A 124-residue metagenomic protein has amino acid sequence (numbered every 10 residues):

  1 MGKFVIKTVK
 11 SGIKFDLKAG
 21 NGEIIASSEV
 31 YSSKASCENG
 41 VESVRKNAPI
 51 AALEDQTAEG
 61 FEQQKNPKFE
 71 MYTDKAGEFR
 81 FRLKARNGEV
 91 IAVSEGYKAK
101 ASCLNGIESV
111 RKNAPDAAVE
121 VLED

Functional and structural regions predicted by a protein language model:
M1-K10, K46-K75, V119-D124: Intrinsic disorder/low-complexity detector
K3-V9, K14-Y31, G40-V44, K68-K98 (+1 more regions): A structural feature that tracks compact, well-ordered secondary-structure segments with a strong bias toward
S33-S36, Q56-F61, A99-S102, D124: Short amphipathic alpha-helical linker/capping segments at the junctions of internal repeats and modular domains
